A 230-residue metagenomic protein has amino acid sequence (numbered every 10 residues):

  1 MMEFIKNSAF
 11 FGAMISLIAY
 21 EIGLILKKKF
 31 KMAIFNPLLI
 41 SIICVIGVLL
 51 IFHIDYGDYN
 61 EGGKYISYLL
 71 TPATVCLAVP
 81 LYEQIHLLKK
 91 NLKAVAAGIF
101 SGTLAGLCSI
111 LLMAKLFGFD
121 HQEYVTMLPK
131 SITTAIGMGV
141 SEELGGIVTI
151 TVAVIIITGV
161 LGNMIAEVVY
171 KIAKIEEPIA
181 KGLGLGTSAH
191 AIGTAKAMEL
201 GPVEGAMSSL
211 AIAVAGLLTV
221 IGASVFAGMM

Functional and structural regions predicted by a protein language model:
M2-S16, Y20-Y82, L87-G98, G102: Helical membrane-embedded segments and adjacent short helical loop/helix-boundary regions of multi-pass membrane
G12-I25, I42, I46, L50 (+8 more regions): Transmembrane alpha-helical segments of multi-pass membrane transport proteins and ion-pumping complexes
K27-K31, H53, G146, Y170-I175 (+4 more regions): Generic secondary-structure signature for well-ordered alpha-helical cores
F30-I34, D55-Y56, N60, H86-L87 (+5 more regions): Membrane-interfacial segments
I40, G98, V154, L210-A211: Hydrophobic core positions of alpha-helical segments in small-molecule transporters and transporter systems
G57, G106, Q122, N163 (+4 more regions): Short, electropositive, low-hydrophobicity segments enriched in small/polar residues
L81-V160: Internal active-site segments that recognize and position negatively charged phosphoryl groups and nucleotide moieties
E123-I150, I156-T158, I172, E176-V214: Alpha-helical membrane segments and immediately flanking helix-loop junctions that form or couple to the substrate/ion
